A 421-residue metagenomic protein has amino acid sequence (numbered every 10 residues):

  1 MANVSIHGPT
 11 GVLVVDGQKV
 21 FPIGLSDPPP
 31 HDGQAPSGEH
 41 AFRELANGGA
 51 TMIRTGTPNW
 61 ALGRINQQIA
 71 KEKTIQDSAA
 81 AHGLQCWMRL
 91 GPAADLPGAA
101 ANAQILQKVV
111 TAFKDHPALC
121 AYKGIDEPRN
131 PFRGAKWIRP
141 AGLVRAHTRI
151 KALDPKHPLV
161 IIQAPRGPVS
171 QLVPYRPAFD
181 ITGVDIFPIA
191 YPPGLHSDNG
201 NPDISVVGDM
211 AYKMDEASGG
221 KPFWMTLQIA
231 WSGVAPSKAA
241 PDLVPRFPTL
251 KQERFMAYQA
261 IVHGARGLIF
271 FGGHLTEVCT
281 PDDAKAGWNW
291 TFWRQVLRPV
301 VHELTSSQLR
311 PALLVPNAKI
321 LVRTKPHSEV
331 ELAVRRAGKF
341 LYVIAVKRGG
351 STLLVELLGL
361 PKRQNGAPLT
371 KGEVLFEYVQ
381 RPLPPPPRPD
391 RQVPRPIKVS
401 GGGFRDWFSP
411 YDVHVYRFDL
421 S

Functional and structural regions predicted by a protein language model:
M1-A46, K151, V160: N-terminal carbohydrate-binding accessory modules
S37-V110, A135-V160, D198-V207: Aromatic-lined substrate-binding rim segments of carbohydrate-active enzymes
W87-D95, V144-S170, S218-V234, F270-G273: Aromatic-lined carbohydrate-recognition surfaces of secreted/lumenal glycan-active proteins
I105-R139, A164-L172, R176-A190, G267-I269: Active-site groove signature of glycoside hydrolases
Y212-K251, V278-C279: Active-site clefts of carbohydrate-active enzymes
P241-V300: Aromatic/acidic polysaccharide-binding cleft in carbohydrate-active enzymes
T324-Q364, Y411-H414: Carbohydrate-binding surface patches
K398-S421: C-terminal beta-strand-rich structural cap/linker in extracellular carbohydrate-active enzymes
